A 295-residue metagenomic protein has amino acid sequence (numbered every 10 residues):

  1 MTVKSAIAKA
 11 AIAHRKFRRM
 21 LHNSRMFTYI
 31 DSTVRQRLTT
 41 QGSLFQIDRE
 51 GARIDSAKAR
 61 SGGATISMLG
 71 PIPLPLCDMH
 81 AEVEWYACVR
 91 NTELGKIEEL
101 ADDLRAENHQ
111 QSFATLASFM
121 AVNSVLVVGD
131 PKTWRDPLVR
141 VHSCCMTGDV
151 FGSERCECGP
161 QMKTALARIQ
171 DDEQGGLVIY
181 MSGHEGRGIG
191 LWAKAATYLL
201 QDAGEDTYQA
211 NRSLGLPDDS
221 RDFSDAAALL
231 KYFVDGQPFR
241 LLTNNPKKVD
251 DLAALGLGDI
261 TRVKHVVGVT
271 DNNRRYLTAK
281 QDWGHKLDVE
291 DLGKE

Functional and structural regions predicted by a protein language model:
T2, I7-E295: Catalytic domains of riboflavin
